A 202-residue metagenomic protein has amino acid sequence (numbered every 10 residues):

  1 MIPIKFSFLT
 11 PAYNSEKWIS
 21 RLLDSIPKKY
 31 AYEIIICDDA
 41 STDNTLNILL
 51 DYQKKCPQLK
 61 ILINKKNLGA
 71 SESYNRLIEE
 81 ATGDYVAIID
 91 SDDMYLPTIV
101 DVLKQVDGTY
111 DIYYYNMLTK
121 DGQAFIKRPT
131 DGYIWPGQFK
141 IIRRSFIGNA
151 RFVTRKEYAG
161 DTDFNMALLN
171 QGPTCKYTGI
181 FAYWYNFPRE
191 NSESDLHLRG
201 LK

Functional and structural regions predicted by a protein language model:
K5-S7, E33, D163: Cell-envelope/extracellular polymer assembly enzymes that use nucleotide-activated donors
S15-Y30: Short, well-formed alpha-helical segments that are part of the catalytic scaffolds of diverse glycosyltransferases
W18-S20, D43-D51, T98: Acidic helix N-cap motif at the loop->helix transition within catalytic regions of sugar-transfer enzymes
D38-N47, K66, D90: A conserved acidic beta->alpha catalytic loop
N64-A81: Glycine-rich, basic loop-to-helix element that forms the pyrophosphate-binding segment of sugar-nucleotide handling
V86: Short aromatic/hydrophobic "clamp" motif used to bind/position activated sugar donors
M94, T98-F125: Conserved donor NDP-sugar-binding/catalytic core segment of glycosyltransferases
K127-L201: Conserved nucleotide-sugar donor-binding catalytic segment
